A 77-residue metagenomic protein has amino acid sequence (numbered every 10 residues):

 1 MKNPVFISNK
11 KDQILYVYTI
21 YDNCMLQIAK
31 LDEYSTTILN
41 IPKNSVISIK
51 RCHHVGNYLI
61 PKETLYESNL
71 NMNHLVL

Functional and structural regions predicted by a protein language model:
M1-C24, A29-L77: Intrinsically disordered, low-complexity segments enriched in small/polar residues
